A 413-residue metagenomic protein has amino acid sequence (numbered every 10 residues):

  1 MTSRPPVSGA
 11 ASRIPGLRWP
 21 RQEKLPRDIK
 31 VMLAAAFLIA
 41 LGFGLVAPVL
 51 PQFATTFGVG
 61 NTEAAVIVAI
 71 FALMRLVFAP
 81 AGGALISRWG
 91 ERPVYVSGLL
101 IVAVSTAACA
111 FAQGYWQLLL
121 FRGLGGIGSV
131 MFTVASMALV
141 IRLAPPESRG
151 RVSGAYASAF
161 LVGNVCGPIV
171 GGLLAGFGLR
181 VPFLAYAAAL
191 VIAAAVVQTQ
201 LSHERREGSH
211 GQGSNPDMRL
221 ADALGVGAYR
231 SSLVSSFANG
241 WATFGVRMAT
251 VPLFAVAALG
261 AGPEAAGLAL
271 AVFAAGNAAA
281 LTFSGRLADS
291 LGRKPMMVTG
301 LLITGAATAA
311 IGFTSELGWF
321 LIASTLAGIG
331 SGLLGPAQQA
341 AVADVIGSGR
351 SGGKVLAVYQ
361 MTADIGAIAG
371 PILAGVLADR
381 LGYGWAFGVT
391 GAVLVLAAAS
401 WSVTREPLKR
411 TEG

Functional and structural regions predicted by a protein language model:
G9-P26, S202-L233: Juxtamembrane intracellular "pre-TM" segments in multi-pass secondary transporters
V49-N61, A249-E264: Short amphipathic helix-loop junctions that connect adjacent transmembrane helices in Major Facilitator Superfamily/SLC
G90, F111-W116, G260, G292 (+1 more regions): Helix-breaking motifs and short loop linkers at transmembrane-helix boundaries and internal kinks in secondary membrane
L100-Q113, I303-S315: C-terminal ends and interior cores of transmembrane alpha-helices in multi-pass membrane transporters/permeases
F121-L161, A341, S348: Cytoplasmic helix-loop-helix junction between adjacent transmembrane helices in 12-TM secondary transporters
Y156-Q198: Helix-loop-helix hairpin linking two adjacent transmembrane segments in secondary transporters
A188-E207, A398-R405: C-terminal membrane-cytosol helix-exit motif in multi-pass small-molecule transporters
